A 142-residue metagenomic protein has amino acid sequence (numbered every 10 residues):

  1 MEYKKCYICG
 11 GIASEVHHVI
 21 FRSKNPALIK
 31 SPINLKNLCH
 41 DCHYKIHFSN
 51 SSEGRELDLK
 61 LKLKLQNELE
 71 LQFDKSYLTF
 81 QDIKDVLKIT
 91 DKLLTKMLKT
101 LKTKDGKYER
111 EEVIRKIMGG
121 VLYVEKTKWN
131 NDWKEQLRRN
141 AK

Functional and structural regions predicted by a protein language model:
M1-K5, A27-I29, E56, K62-E70: Short, charged surface segments at domain edges that flank catalytic/cofactor-binding sites
K5-L35, N50-E53: Histidine-centered nuclease catalytic patch
L35-D58: Short Cys/His-centered divalent metal-binding micro-motifs
L71-L94: Polyanion-binding surface elements
K99-N140: Short helix-start
